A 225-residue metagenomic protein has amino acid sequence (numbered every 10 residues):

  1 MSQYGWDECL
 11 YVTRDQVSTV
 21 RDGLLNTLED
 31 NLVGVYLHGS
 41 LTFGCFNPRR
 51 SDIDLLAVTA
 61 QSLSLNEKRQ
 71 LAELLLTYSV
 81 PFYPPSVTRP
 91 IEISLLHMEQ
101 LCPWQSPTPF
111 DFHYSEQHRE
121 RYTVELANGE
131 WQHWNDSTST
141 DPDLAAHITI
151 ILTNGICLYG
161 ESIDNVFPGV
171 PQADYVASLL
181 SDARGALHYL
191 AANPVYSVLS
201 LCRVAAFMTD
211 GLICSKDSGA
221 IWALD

Functional and structural regions predicted by a protein language model:
M1-Y36, N66-K68: Helical scaffold of the NTase/Pol beta-like nucleotidyltransferase catalytic core
S2-E8, E73-Y189: Conserved NTP/Mg2+-binding pocket subregion across the NTase superfamily
G5-V12, T59, L63, Y189-N193 (+1 more regions): Conserved aromatic-histidine-acidic binding/catalytic patches
E29-N31, R49, P84-R89: Short helix-terminating capping/connector loops at secondary-structure junctions
G39, F43-T77, P90-H97: Catalytic metal-binding acidic patch
T42, Q100-L101, R203-A206: Short, solvent-exposed loop/turn segments at secondary-structure junctions
Q172-D225: Extended, basic/helix-rich recognition subdomains
